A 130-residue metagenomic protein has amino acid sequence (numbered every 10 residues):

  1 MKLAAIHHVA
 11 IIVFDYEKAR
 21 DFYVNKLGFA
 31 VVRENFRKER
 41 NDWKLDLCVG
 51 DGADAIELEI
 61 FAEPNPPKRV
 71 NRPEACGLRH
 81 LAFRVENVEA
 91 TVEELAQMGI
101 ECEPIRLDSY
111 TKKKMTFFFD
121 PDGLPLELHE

Functional and structural regions predicted by a protein language model:
M1-K18, L78-L81: N-terminal beta-strand motif that seeds the catalytic metal site of vicinal oxygen chelate
M1-K2, V92-E130: Vicinal oxygen chelate
A5, N41-W43, G77, K112: Exposed loop/turn and edge beta-strand positions of beta-sandwich/beta-sheet ligand-binding modules
I12-A55, Q97: Core segments of cupin and vicinal oxygen chelate
V32-R33, D42-W43, N65-N71, P104: A short, acidic/glycine-rich surface segment
L58-I60, L128: Generic preference for hydrophobic
N71-G77, L81-E89: Mid-chain, well-packed structural core segment of small domains
